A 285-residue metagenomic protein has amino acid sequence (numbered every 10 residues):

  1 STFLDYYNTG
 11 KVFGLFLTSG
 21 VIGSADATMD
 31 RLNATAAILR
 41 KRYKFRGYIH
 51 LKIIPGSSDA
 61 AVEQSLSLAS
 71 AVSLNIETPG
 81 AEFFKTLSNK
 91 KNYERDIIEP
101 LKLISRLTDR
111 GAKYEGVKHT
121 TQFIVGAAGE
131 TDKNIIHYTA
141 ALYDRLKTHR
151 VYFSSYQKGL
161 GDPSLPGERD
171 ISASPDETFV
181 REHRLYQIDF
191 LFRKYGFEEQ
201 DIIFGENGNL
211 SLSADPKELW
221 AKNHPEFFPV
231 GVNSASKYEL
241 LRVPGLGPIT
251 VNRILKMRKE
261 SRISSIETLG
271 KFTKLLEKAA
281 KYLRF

Functional and structural regions predicted by a protein language model:
S1-T121, V125-D132, P166-R169: Conserved Radical SAM active-site core
Q64-S73, E77-T78, A141-H149, A279-L283: Structural recognition of alpha->loop->beta junctions
K85-E94, I136-K194: Radical SAM enzyme [4Fe-4S]-AdoMet core and its adjacent flexible, acidic and glycine-rich loops/tails across
R169-R242, K278-F285: Long, highly charged, low-complexity intrinsically disordered interaction regions that mediate electrostatic DNA/RNA
L240, R253-I254: Short alpha-helical segments in extracytoplasmic peptidoglycan/chitin-binding modules and envelope-associated proteins
M257-R258: Residue-level signature of tetratricopeptide-repeat
I266-R284: Extracellular LysM carbohydrate-binding repeats and other cell-envelope/extracellular binding modules
